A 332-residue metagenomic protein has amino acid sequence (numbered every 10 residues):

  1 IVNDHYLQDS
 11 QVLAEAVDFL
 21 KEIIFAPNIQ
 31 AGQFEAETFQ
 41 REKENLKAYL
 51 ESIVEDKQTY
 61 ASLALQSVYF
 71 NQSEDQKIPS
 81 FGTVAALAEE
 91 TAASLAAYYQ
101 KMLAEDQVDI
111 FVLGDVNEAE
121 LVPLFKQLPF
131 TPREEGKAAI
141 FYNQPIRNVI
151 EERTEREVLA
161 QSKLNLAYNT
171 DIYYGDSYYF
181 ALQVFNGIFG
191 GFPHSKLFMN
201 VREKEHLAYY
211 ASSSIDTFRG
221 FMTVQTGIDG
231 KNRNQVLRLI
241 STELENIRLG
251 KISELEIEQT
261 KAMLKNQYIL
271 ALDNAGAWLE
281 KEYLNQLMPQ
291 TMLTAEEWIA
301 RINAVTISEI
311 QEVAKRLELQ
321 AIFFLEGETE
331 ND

Functional and structural regions predicted by a protein language model:
I1-K137, E203-D332: Charge-rich, well-structured scaffold segments of protease-associated domains
E90, H194-N200: Short amphipathic alpha-helix segments
Q100, Q107, E134-S195: His/Glu-based metal-binding/catalytic segments typifying zinc-dependent metallopeptidases
